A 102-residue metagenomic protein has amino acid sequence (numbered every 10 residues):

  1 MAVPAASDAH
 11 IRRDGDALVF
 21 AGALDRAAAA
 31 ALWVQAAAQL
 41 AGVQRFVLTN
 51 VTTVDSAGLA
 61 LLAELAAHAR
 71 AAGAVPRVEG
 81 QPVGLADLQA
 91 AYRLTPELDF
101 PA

Functional and structural regions predicted by a protein language model:
M1-A57, A63-A102: STAS-like cytosolic regulatory interaction modules
